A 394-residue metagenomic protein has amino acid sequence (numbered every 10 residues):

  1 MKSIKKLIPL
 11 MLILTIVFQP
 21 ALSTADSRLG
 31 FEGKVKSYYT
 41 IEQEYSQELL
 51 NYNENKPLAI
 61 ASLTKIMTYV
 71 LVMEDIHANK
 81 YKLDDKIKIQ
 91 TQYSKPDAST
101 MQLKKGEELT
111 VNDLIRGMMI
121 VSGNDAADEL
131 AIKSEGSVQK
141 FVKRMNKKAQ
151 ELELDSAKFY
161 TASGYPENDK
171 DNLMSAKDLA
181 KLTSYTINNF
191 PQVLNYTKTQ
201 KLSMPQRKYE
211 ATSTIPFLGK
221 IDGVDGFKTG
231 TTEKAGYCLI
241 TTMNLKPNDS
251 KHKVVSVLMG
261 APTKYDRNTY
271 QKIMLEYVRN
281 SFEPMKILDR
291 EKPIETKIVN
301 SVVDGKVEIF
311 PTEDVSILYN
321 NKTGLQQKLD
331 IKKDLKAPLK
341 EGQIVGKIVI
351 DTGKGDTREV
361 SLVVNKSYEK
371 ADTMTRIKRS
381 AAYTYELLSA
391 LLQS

Functional and structural regions predicted by a protein language model:
K2-A25: Sec-dependent N-terminal signal peptides of Gram-positive bacterial secreted proteins and lipoproteins
K2-S3, S62, I287: Short alpha-helical segments used as structural interaction elements across diverse proteins
I4-K5, I60, V111, T373 (+1 more regions): Structural motif marking the loop-to-transmembrane transition
I16, S23-A180, S184-F190: Active-site-adjacent loops and short helices of periplasmic peptidoglycan-processing enzymes
Q19, R28-F31, K228, K340: Intrinsically disordered, low-complexity segments enriched in small/polar residues
L154, K158, K170-L173, K177-S394: Domain-terminus/edge residues, biased toward the C-terminal soluble/receptor-binding domains of extracytoplasmic
